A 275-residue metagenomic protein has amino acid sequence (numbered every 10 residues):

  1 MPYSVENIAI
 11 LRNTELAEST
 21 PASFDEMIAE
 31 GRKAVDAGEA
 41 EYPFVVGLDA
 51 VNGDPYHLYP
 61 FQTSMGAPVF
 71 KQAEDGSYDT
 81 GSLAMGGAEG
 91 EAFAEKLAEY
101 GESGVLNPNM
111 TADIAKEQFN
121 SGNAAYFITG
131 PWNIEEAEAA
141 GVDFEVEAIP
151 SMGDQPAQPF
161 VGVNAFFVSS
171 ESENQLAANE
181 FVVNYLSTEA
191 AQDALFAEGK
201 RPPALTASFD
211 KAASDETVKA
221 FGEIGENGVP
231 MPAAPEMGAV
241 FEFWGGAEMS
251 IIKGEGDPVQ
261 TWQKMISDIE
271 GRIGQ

Functional and structural regions predicted by a protein language model:
M1, I10-L11, E15, I28-E41 (+2 more regions): Pocket-flanking alpha-helical
M1-E15, Y42, Q155-A157, N227-A234: A structural signal for short loop-to-beta-strand junctions that line the ligand-binding cleft of periplasmic/secreted
M1-I28, D49-S77, F160-F167, V240-M249: Periplasmic solute-binding protein
L16, A29-D36, Y100, D113-F127 (+2 more regions): Short helices/loops that flank or line small-molecule/ion binding pockets
T20-E30, D54-F61, E89, F93-L97 (+9 more regions): Stable alpha-helical elements in mature extracytoplasmic
E30-G31, D75-P108: Glycine-centered hinge/linker elements that transmit conformational signals in sensory and ligand-binding systems
A92-N174: Extracytoplasmic/periplasmic substrate-binding proteins
W132-E136, N164-A239, V259, G274-Q275: Mature extracytoplasmic/periplasmic domains
